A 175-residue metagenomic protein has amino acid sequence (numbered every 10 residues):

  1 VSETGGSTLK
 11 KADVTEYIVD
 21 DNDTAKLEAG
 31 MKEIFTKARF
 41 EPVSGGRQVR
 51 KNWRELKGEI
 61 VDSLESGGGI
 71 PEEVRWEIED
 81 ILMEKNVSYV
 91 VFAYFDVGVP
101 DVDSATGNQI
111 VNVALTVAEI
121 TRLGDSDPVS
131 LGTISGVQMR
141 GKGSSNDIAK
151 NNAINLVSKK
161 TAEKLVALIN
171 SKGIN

Functional and structural regions predicted by a protein language model:
V1, I81-K85, T106-N175: C-terminal/domain-edge helix-coil "capping" segments
V1-F92, D125-P128, K160, K164: N-terminal segment of the mature soluble domain
W53, V99-N108: Extracytoplasmic/secreted cell-surface and envelope-processing proteins
Y89-Y94, N112-A114: Ordered hydrophobic segments in well-structured contexts
Y94-P100, S135-G136: Generic short beta-strand segments
